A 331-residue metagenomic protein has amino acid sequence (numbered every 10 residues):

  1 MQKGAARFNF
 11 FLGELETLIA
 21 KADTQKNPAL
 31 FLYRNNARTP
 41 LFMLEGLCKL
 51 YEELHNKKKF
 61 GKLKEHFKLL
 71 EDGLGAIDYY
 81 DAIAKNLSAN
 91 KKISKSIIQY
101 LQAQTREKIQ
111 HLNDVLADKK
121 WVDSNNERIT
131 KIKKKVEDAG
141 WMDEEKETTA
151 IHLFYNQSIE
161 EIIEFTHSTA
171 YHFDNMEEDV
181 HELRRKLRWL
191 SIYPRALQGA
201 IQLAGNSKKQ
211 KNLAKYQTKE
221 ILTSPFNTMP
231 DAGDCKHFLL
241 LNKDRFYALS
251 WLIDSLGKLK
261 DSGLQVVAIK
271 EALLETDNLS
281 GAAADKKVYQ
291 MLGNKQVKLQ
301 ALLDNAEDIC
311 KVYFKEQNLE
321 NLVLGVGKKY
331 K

Functional and structural regions predicted by a protein language model:
M1-K331: Function-determining surface determinants
